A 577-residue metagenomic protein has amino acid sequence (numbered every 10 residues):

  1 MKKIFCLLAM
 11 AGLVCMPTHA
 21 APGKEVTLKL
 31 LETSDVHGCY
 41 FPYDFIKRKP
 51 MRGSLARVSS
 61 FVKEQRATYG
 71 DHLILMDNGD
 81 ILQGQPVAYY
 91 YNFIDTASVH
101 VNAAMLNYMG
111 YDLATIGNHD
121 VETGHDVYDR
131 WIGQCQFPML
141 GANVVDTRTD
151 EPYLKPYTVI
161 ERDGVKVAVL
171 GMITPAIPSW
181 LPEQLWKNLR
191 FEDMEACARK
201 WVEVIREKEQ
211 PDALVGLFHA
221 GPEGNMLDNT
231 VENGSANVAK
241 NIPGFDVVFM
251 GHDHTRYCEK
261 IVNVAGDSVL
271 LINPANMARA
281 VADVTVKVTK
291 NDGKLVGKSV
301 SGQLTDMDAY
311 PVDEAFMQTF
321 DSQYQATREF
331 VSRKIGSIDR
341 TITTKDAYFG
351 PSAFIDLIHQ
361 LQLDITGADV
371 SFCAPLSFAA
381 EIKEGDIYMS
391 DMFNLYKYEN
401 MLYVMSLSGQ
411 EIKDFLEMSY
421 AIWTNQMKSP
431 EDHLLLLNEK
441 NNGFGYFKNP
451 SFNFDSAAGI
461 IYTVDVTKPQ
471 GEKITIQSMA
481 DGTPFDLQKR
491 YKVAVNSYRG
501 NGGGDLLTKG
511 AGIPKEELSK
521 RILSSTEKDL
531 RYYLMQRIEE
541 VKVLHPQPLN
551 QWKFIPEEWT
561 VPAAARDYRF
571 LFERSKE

Functional and structural regions predicted by a protein language model:
M1-K24: Bacterial Sec-dependent N-terminal signal peptides
K2-F5, G70, F320, S332: Generic alpha-helix initiation/capping and coil-helix boundary signal
V14, H19, K208, D308 (+1 more regions): Compositionally biased, intrinsically disordered/low-complexity regions enriched for serine, proline and threonine
A21-A309, F349-L361, S371-C373: Acidic, metal/ion-coordinating pockets
G23-K29, T33, G38-R48, R52-E64 (+6 more regions): Catalytic centers of hydrolytic enzymes
